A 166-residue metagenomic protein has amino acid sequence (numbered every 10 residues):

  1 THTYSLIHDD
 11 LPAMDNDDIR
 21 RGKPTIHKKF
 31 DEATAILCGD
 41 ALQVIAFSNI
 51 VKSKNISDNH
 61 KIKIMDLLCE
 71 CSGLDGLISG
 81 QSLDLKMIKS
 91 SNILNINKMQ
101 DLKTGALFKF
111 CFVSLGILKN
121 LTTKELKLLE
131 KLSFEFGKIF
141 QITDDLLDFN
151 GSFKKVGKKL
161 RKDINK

Functional and structural regions predicted by a protein language model:
T1-M14, D66-I78, G105-G116, L121 (+1 more regions): Active-site alpha-helical segments that house and flank conserved acidic catalytic motifs for diphosphate chemistry
T1-S90: Acidic catalytic motifs of isoprenoid enzymes
N16-L42, K89-A106, L128-K131, S152-K166: Divalent-cation-assisted or electrostatically stabilized phosphate/pyrophosphate-binding catalytic cores
N49-I50, L115, L132, D163: Amphipathic alpha-helical segments that mediate coupling or scaffolding at interfaces
S57-K61, N92, T122-L128: Residue-level recognition of alpha-helical structural elements
